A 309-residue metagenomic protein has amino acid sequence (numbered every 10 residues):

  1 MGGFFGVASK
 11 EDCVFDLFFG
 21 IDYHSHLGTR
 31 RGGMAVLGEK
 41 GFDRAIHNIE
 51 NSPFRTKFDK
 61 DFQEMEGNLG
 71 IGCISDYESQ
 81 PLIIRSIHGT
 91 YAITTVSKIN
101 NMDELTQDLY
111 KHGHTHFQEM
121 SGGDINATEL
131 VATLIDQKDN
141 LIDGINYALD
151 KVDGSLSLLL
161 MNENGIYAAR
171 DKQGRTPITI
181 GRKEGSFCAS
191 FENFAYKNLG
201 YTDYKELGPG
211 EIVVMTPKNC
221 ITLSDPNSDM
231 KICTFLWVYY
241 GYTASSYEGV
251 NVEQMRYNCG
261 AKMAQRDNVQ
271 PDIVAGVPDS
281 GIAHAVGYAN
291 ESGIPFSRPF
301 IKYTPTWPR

Functional and structural regions predicted by a protein language model:
M1-G208, V214-D272, V277: Conserved short alpha-helical segments that host acidic/polar catalytic motifs at enzyme active sites
N268-P271, N290-S297: Secondary-structure transition/capping motifs at alpha-helix termini and the adjoining loop/turn into the next element
D279, G287-A289: Active-site diphosphate/adenylate-binding microenvironment
I282: Nucleotide/phosphate-binding catalytic cleft detector across ATP-hydrolyzing and phosphate-transferring enzymes
G293-R309: Short, glycine/charge-rich flexible loops or terminal/linker lids adjacent to PRPP-binding catalytic cores
